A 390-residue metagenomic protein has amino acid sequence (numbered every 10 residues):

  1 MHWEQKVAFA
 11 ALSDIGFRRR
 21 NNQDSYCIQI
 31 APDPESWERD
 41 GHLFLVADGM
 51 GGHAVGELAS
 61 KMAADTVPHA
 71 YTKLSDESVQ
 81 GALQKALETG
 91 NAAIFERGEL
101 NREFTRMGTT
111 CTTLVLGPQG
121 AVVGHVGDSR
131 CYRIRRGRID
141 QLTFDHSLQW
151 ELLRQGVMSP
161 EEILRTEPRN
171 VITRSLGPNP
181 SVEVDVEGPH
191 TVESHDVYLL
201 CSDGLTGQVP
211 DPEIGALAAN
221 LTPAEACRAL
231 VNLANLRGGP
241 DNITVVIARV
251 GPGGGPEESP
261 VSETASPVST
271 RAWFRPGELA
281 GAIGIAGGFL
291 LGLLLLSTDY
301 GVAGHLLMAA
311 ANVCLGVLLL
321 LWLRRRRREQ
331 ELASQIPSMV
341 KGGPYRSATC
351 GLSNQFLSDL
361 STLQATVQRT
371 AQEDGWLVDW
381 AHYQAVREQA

Functional and structural regions predicted by a protein language model:
M1-L377, A381-E388: PP2C/PPM-type serine/threonine phosphatase catalytic domain
